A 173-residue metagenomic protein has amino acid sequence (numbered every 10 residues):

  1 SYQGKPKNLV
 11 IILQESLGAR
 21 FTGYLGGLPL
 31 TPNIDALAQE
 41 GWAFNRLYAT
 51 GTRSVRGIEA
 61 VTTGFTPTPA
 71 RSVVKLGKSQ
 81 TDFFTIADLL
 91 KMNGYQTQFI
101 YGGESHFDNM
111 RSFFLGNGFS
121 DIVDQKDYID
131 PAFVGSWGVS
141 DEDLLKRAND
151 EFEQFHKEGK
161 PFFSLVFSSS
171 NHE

Functional and structural regions predicted by a protein language model:
S1-E173: Soluble catalytic regions of membrane-associated enzymes that act on cell-envelope and secretory-pathway components
